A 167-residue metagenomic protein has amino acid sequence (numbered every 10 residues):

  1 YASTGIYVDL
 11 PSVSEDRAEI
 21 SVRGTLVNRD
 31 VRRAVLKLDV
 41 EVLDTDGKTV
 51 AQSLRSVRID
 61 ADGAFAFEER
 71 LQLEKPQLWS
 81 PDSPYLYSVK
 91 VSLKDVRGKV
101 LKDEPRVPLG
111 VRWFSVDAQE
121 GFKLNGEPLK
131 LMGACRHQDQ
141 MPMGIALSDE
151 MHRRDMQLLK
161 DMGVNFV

Functional and structural regions predicted by a protein language model:
Y1-V167: Secreted/periplasmic carbohydrate-active enzymes, especially glycoside hydrolases
